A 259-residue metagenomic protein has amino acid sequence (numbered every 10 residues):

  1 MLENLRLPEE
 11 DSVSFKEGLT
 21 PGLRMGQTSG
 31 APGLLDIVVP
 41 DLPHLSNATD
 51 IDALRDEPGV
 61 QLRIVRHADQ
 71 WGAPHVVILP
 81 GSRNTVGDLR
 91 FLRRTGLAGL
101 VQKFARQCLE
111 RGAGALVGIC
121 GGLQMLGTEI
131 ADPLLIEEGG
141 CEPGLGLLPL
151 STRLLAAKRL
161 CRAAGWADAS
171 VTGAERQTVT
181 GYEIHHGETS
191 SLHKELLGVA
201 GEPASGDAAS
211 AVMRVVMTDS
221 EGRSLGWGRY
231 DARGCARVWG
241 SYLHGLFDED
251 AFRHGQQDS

Functional and structural regions predicted by a protein language model:
M1-Q61, A68-H75, L147, S151-S259: C-terminal lobe/tail of nucleotide-utilizing enzymes
P21, G30-D36, P40-H44, L54-G118 (+1 more regions): Acidic, glycine-rich loop-and-beta core segments that form the ion-binding/anion-interacting portion of active sites
V65-A68, L100-Q102, P133-L135, G222-G226: Generic recognition of flexible, low-complexity loop/linker segments
S82-G181: Cysteine-nucleophile active-site neighborhood
